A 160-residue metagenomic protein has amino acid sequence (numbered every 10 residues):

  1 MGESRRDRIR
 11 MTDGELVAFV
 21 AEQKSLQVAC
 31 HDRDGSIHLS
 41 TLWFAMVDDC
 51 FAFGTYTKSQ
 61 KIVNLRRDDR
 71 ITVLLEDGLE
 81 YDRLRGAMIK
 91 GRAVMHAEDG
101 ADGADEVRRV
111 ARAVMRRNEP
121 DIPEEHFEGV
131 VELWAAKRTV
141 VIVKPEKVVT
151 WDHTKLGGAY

Functional and structural regions predicted by a protein language model:
G2-M11, L84-Y160: Charged, gly/pro-rich active-site loop segments
G2-Q27: Short, basic/aromatic recognition patches
L16, K61-I62: Short, hydrophobic alpha-helical packing/hinge segments within bilobed ligand-binding/sensory domains
V20-A21, V63-R67, W134-A135: Alpha-helix boundary recognition
Q23-T57, L65, T72-E76, R85: Short beta-strand segments
Y56-Q60, V114-M115: Short, solvent-exposed aromatic-acidic interface loops
E80: AMP-binding (ANL) adenylation modules
